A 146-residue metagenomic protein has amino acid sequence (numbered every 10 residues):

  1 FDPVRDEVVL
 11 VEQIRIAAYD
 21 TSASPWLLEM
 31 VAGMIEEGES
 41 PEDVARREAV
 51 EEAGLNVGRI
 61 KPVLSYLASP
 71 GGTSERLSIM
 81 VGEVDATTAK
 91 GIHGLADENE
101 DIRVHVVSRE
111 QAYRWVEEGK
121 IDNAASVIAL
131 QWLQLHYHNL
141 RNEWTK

Functional and structural regions predicted by a protein language model:
D2-R5, I14, E83-T87, R109-E110: Short loop segments at secondary-structure junctions
V4-R47, A96-E98, T145-K146: Conserved Nudix-box catalytic region and its N-terminal flanking loop in Nudix hydrolases and closely related
L10, I79-V81, V104-V106: Conserved hydrophobic/aromatic beta-strand scaffold that supports enzyme active sites
W26, E37, P62, Y66 (+2 more regions): Nudix hydrolase/Nudix homology domain
E42, A53-V63, T73: Short, structured loop/turn "capping" segments at alpha-beta junctions
S69-K90: Active-site-adjacent beta-strand/loop module that shapes the phosphate/pyrophosphate-binding cleft
A89-G94, V116: Short, charged, solvent-exposed linker or helix-capping segments at domain edges/interfaces that act as flexible hinges
